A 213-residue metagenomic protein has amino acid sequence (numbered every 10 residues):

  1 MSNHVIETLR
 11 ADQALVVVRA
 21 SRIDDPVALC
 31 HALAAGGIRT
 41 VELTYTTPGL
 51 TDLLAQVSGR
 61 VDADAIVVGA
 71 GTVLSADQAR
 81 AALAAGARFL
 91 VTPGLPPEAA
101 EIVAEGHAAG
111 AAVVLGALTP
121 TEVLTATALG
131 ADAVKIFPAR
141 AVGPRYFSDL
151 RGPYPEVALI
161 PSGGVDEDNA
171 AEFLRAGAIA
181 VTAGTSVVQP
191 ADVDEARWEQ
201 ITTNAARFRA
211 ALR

Functional and structural regions predicted by a protein language model:
M1-R88, E156, E167-D168, E195-R213: Conserved N-terminal beta1-alpha1 strand-loop-helix module at the mouth
A14-V18, V41-L43, V68-G71, L90-T92 (+4 more regions): Hydrophobic faces of well-ordered beta-strands that scaffold small-molecule active sites in alpha/beta enzyme cores
D25, L53, D77-Q78, E98-I102 (+3 more regions): Short acidic active-site motifs
L29, S75-A85, T121-L129, V165-V181: Catalytic cores of alpha/beta
A32-L33, V57, A82, I102-G106 (+3 more regions): Generic structural signal for hydrophobic
F89, P93-A141: Histidine/lysine/aspartate-rich catalytic loop segments that bind and position anionic ligands
L90-A99, I136-P144, G177-W198: Glycine-rich phosphate-binding active-site loops on the catalytic face of alpha/beta enzymes
I102-A111, L174, P190-R213: C-terminal helical cap(s) of enzyme catalytic domains, especially alpha/beta-barrels
